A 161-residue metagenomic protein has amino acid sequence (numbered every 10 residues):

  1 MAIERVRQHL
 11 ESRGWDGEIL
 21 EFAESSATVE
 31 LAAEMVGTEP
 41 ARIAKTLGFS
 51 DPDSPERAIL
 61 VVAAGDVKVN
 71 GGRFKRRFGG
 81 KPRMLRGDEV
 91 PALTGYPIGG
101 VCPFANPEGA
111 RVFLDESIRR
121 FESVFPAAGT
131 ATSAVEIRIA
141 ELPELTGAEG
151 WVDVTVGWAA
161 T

Functional and structural regions predicted by a protein language model:
M1-T161: Extended, low-hydrophobicity, polar/charged segments
